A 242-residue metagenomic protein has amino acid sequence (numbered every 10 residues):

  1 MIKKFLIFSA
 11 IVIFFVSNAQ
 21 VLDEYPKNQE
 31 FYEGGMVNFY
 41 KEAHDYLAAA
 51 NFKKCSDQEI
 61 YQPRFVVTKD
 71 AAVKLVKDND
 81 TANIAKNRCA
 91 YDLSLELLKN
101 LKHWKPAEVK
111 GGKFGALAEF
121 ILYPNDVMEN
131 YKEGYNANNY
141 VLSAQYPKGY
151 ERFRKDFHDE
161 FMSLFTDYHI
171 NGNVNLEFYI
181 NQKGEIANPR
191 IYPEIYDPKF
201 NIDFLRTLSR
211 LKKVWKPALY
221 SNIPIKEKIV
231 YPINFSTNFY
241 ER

Functional and structural regions predicted by a protein language model:
K4-F14: Sec-dependent N-terminal signal peptides
A19-R242: Charge-biased low-complexity segments
